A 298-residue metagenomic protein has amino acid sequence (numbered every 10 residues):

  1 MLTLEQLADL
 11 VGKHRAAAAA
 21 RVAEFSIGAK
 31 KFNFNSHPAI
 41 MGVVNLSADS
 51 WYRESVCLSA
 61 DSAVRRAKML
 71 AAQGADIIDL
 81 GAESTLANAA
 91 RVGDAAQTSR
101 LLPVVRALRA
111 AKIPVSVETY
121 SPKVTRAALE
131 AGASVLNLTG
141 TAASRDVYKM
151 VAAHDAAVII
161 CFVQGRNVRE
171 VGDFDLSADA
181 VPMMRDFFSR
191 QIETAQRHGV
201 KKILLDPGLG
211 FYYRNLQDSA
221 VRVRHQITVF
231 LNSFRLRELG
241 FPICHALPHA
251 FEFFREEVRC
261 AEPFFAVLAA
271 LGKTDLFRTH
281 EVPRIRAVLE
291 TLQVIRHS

Functional and structural regions predicted by a protein language model:
M1-A48, Q196, E290, R296-S298: N-terminal amphipathic alpha-helix/helix-capping segment at the start of soluble metabolic enzymes
F25, L70, I77, T119 (+1 more regions): Active-site loop-to-helix "anion-binding N-cap" substructures in soluble metabolic enzymes
A39-V43, D76-D79, P114-S116, S134-V135 (+4 more regions): Structural preference for beta-strand elements that scaffold enzyme active sites
S47, Y120-S121: A generic "binding-loop/recognition-motif" signal
A48-C57, Q73-S84, I203, L209: Glycine/serine-rich anion-binding loops at beta->alpha junctions that coordinate negatively charged ligand groups
Y52-D61, R65, M69, T85-P103 (+5 more regions): Active-site-adjacent loop and "lid" segments of alpha/beta metabolic enzymes
R65-I77, G81, A107-L108: A short, N-terminal amphipathic alpha-helix
L108-I113, R197-V200, E238-L239: Short helix-capping segments at alpha-helix termini
